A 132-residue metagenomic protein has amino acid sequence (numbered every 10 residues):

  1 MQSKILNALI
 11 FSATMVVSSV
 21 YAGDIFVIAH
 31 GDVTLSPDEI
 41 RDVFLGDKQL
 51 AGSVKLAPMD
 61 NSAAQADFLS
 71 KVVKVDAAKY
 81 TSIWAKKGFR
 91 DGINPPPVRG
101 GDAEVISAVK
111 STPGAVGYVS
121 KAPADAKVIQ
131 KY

Functional and structural regions predicted by a protein language model:
M1-L9: Bacterial N-terminal signal peptides that target proteins for export
V16-A22: Sec/Tat signal peptide C-region and signal peptidase I cleavage site
A22-Y132: Flexible loop/hinge segments at secondary-structure junctions
